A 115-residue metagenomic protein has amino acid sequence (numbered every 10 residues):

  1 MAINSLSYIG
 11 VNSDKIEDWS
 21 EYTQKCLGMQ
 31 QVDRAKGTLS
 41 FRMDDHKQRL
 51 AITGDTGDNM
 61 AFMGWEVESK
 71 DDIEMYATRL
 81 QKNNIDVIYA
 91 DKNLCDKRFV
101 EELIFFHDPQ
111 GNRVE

Functional and structural regions predicted by a protein language model:
M1-Q48: Core segments of cupin and vicinal oxygen chelate
S5-K15, D55-Q81, E102-H107: Vicinal oxygen chelate
Y22, M29-V32, A51-D55, F62-E66 (+1 more regions): A structural feature that tracks compact, well-ordered secondary-structure segments with a strong bias toward
A35, G64, A90-D91: Short hydrophobic alpha-helix segments
A35-T38, N59, K97-V100: Short acidic/glycine-enriched loop/turn segments that link adjacent beta-strands
F41-H46, D55, F106-P109: Active-site beta-strand termini and strand-to-loop segments that position acidic
H46-K47, E66-V67, R98: Non-heme Fe(II)-dependent double-stranded beta-helix
Q81-E115: Vicinal oxygen chelate
